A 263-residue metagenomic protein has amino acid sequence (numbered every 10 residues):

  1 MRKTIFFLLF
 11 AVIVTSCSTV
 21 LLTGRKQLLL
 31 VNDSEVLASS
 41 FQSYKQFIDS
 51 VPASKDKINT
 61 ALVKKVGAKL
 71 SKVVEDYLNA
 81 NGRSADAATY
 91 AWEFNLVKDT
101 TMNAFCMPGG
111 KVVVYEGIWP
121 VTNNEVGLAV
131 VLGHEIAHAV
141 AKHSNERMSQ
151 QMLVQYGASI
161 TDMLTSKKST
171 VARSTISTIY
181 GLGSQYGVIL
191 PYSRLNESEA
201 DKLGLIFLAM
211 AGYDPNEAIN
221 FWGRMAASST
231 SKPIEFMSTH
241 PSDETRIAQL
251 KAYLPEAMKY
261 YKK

Functional and structural regions predicted by a protein language model:
M1-K3, H134: Long, intrinsically disordered, Lys/Arg- and Ser/Thr/Pro-rich regulatory tracts of eukaryotic nuclear proteins
K3-T4, I247: Hydrophobic alpha-helical segments, especially transmembrane helices and their immediate juxtamembrane helical caps
T4-V14: Sec-dependent N-terminal signal peptides
C17-K263: A Zn2+-metalloprotease active-site environment signal
